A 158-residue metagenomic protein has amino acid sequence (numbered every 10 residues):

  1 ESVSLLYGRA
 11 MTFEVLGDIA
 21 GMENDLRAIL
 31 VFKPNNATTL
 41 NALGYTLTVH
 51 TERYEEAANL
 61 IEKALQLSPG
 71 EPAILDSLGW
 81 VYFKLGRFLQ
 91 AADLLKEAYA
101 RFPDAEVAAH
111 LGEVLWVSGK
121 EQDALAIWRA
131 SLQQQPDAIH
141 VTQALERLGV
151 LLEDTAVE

Functional and structural regions predicted by a protein language model:
S2, N36, E71, D104-A105 (+1 more regions): Residue-level recognition of tetratricopeptide repeat
L5, T39, I74, V107-A108 (+1 more regions): TPR alpha-solenoid repeat register
G8, A42, S77, H110 (+1 more regions): Canonical tetratricopeptide repeat
E14, T48-V49, F83, W116: Position-specific recognition of the canonical hydrophobic site in helix A of tetratricopeptide repeat
G17, T51-E52, G86, G119: Residue-level detector of the short coil/turn that links helix A to helix B within each tetratricopeptide repeat
F32, L67, A100-F102, Q134: Structural marker of alpha-solenoid helical repeat scaffolds
A105, H110, V117, Q122-E158: Terminal, low-structured helical/coil segments at or just beyond the last alpha-helical repeat
